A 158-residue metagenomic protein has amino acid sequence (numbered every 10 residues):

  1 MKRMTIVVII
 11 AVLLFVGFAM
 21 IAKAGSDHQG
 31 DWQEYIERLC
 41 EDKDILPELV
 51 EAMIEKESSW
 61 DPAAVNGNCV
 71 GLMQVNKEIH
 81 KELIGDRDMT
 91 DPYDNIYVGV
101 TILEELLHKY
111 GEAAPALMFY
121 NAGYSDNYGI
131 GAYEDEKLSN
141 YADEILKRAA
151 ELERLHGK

Functional and structural regions predicted by a protein language model:
M1-T5: Positively charged n-region of N-terminal signal peptides that target proteins for export
I10-D61, D86, D94-Y97, R154-H156: Export/targeting segments at the very N-terminus of extracytoplasmic proteins
D31-R38, I45-E55, V70, Q74 (+5 more regions): Extracytoplasmic/secreted proteins, especially bacterial periplasmic and envelope-associated proteins
E57-D61, I79-E82, G123-N127: Solvent-exposed loop/turn segments at secondary-structure junctions within structured extracellular/periplasmic domains
A63-N66, I130: Short, solvent-exposed loop/turn and secondary-structure capping segments
V65-I84, G99: Substrate-binding/active-site groove segments that recognize and process beta-1,4-linked N-acetyl-hexosamine
L106-G111, I130-A132: Short arginine-rich
L117-K158: Catalytic and substrate-binding regions of cell-wall glycan-acting enzymes that process beta-1,4-linked
